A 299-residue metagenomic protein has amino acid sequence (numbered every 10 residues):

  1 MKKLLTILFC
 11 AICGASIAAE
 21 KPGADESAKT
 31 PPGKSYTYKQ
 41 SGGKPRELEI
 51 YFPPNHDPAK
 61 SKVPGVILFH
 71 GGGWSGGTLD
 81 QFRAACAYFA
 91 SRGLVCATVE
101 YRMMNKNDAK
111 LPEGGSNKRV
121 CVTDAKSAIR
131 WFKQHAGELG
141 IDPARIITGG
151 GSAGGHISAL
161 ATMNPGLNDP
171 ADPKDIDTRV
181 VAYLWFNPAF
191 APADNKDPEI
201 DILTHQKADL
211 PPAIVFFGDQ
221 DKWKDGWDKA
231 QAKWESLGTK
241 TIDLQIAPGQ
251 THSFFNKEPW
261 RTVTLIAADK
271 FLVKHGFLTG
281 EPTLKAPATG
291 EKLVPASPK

Functional and structural regions predicted by a protein language model:
E20-S61: N-terminal cap/lid segment of alpha/beta-hydrolase-fold proteins
K60-G72: Short beta-strand element of the alpha/beta-hydrolase
L79-V99: Short amphipathic alpha-helix adjacent to the substrate-entry channel of hydrolases
G114-G137, I266: Alpha/beta-hydrolase active-site loop
S127-A208: Primarily recognizes the serine-hydrolase "nucleophile elbow" in alpha/beta-hydrolase and SGNH/GDSL folds
P192, D219-D225: Acidic catalytic loop of the alpha/beta-hydrolase fold
D209, I214-F217: Short beta-strand/loop motif that positions the catalytic acidic residue of the alpha/beta-hydrolase fold
D228, E235-K299: C-terminal catalytic histidine-bearing segment of alpha/beta-hydrolase fold enzymes
